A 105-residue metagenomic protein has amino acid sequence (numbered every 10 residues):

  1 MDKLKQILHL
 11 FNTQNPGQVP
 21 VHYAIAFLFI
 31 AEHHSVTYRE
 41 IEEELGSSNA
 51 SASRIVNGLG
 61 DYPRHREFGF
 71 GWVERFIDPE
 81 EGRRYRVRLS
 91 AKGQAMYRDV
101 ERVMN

Functional and structural regions predicted by a protein language model:
M1-P16: Short, Lys/Arg-enriched N-terminal segment that forms or immediately precedes the first helix of a structured domain
P16-Y23: Short helix-coil-helix linker/hinge
A24-L28: Pre-recognition alpha-helix immediately N-terminal to the DNA-recognition helix within helix-turn-helix or winged-helix
A31-T37: Short capping segments at the starts of secondary-structure elements
E40-E43: A short acidic, leucine-rich amphipathic alpha-helix
L59-E67: C-terminal flanking helix
P79-Y97: Basic, amphipathic "hinge/linker" alpha-helix immediately C-terminal to the N-terminal HTH DNA-binding motif
